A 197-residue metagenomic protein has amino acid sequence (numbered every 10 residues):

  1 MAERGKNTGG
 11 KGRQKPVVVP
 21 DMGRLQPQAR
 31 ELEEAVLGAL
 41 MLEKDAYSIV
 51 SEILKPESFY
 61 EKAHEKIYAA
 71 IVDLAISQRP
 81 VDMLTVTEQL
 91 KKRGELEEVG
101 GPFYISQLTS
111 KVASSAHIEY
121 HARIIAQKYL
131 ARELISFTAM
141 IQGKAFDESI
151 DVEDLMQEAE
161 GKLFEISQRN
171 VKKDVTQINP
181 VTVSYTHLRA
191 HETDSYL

Functional and structural regions predicted by a protein language model:
M1-Y129: Noncatalytic partner-interaction/assembly domains of nucleic-acid and motor enzyme complexes, especially the accessory
P102-G161, E165-Q168, K172: Extended, charged alpha-helical coiled-coil/arm scaffolds that mediate oligomerization and mechanical coupling in large
N179-S184: Amphipathic heptad-repeat alpha-helical coiled-coil/stalk segments that mediate oligomerization, filament/stalk
T186-T193: Conserved small/polar residues in nucleotide/adenosyl-binding loops
